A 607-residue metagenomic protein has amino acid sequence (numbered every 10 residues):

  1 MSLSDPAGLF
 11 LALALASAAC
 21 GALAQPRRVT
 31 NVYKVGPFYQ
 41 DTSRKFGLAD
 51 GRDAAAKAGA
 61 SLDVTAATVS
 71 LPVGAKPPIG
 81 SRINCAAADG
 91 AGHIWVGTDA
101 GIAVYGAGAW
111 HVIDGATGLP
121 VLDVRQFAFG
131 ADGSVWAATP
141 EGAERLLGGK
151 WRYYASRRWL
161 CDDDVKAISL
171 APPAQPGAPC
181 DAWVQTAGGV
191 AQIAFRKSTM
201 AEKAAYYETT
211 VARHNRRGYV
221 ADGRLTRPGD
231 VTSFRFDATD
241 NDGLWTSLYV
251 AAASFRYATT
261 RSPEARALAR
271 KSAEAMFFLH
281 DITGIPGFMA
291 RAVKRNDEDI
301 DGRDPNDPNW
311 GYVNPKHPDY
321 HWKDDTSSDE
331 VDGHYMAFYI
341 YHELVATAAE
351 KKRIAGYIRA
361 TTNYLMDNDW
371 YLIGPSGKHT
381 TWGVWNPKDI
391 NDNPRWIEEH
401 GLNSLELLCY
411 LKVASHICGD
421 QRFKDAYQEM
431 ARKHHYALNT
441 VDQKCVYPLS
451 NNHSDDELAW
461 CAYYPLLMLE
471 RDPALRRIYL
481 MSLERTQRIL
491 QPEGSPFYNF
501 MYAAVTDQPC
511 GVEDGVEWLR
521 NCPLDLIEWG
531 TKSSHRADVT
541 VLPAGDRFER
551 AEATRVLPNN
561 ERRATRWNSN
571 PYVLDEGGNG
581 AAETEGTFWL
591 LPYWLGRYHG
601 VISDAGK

Functional and structural regions predicted by a protein language model:
R27-G59, V73-G90, D114-A131, A155-P173: Short coil-to-beta transitions that initiate beta-strands within beta-rich domains
K45-G47, A54, A60-S61, H93-V96 (+2 more regions): Conserved beta-propeller blade signature
G59-A60, D99-A103, P140-E144, G188-A191: Loop/turn residues immediately N-terminal
K166-S198: Blade-level signature of beta-propeller repeat domains, shared across WD40, Kelch, NHL, RCC1 and BNR/Asp-box propellers
F195-R213, A459-K607: Terminal, non-catalytic domain-edge segments
E202-G229, L268-I285, G356-P375, R422-Q443 (+2 more regions): Long, well-ordered core segments of solenoidal/helical folds
G223-G229, A267-E399: Extended ligand-binding groove/face enriched in aromatic
S247-S262, H317-P318, G333-E350, N403-D420 (+5 more regions): Well-ordered alpha-helical scaffold segments within catalytic/enzyme domains
